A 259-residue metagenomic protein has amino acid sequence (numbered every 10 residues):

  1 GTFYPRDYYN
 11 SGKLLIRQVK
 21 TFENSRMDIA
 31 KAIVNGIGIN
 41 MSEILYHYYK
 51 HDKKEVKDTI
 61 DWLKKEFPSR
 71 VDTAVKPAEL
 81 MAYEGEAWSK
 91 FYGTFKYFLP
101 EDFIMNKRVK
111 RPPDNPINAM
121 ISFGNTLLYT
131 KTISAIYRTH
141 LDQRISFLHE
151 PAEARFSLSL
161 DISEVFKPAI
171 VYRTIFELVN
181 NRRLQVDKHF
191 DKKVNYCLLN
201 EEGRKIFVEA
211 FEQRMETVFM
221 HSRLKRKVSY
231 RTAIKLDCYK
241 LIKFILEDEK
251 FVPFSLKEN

Functional and structural regions predicted by a protein language model:
G1-Y9: Glycine/small-residue-rich interface belts in oligomeric ring/scaffold proteins and their assembly partners
S11-N259: Active-site helix-to-loop segments that bind/position phosphate- or nucleotide-bearing substrates and donors across
